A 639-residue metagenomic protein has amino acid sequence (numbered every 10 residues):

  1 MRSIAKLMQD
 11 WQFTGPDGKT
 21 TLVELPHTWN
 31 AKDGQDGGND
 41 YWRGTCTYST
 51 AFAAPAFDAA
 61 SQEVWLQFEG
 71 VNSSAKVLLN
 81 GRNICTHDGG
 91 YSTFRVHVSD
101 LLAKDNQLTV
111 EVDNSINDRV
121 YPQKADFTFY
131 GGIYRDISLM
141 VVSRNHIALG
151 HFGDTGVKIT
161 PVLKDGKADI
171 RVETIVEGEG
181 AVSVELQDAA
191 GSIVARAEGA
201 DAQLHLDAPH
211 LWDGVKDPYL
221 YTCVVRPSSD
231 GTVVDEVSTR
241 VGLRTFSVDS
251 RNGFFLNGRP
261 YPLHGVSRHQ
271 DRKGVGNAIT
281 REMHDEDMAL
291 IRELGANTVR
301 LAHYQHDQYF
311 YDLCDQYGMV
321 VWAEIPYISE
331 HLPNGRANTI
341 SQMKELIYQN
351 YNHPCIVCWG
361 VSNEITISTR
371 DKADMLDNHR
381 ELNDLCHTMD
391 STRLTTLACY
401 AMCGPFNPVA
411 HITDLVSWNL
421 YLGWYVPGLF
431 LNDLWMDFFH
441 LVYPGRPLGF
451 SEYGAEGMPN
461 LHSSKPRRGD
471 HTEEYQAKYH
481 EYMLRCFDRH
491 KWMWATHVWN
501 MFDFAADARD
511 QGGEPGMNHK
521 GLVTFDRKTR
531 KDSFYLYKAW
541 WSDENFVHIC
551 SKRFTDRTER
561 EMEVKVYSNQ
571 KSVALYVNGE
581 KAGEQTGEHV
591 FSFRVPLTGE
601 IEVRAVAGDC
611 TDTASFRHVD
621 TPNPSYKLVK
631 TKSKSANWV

Functional and structural regions predicted by a protein language model:
M1-H303, Y311-L313, Y317-V321, Q342-E345 (+7 more regions): Secreted/periplasmic carbohydrate-active enzymes, especially glycoside hydrolases
R171-E173, M288-I291, T298-W540, E544-E563 (+2 more regions): Substrate-binding/catalytic cleft of secreted carbohydrate-active enzymes, primarily glycoside hydrolases
